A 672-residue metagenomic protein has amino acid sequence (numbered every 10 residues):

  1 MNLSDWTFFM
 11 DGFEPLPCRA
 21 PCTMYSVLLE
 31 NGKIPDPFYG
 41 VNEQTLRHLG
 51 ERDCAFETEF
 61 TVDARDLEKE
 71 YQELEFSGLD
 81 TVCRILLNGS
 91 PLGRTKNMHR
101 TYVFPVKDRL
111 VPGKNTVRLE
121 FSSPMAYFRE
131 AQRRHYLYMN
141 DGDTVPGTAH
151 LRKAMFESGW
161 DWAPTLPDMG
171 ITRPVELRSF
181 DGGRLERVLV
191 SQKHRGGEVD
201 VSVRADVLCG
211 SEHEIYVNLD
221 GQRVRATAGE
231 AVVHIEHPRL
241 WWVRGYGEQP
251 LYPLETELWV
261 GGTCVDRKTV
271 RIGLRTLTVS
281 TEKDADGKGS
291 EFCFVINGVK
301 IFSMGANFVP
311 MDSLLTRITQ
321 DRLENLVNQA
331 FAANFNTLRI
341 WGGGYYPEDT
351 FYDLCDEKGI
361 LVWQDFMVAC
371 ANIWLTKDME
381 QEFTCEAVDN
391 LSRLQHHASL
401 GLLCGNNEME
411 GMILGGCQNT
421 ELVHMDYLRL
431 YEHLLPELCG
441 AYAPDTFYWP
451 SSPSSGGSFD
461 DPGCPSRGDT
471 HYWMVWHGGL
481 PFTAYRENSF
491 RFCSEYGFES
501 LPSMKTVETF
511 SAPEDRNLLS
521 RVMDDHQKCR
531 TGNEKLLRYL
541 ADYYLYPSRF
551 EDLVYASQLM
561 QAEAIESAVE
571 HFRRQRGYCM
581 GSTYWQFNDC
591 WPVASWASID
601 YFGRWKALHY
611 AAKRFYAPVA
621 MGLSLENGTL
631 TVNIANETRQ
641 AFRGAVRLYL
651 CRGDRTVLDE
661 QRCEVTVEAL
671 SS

Functional and structural regions predicted by a protein language model:
M1-T337, R574-Q575, C579, R604 (+1 more regions): Secreted/periplasmic carbohydrate-active enzymes, especially glycoside hydrolases
M10, P167-G170, L403, E437-G440 (+1 more regions): Substrate-binding clefts and catalytic carboxylate motifs of secreted carbohydrate-active enzymes
G40-Q44, D53, F351, D461 (+1 more regions): A short acidic (Asp/Glu
R52, R322, E382-E386, D426-Y431 (+3 more regions): Soluble or luminal CAZymes and related metallo-dependent hydrolases
R100, M125-A126, T144, M155 (+5 more regions): Active-site mouth of glycoside hydrolases
R134, N419-L422, A597-Y601: Short glycine-enriched, charge-decorated loop/helix-capping segments at active-site entrances that position
W160-A163, L422-D426, E551-A556: Active-site rim elements
